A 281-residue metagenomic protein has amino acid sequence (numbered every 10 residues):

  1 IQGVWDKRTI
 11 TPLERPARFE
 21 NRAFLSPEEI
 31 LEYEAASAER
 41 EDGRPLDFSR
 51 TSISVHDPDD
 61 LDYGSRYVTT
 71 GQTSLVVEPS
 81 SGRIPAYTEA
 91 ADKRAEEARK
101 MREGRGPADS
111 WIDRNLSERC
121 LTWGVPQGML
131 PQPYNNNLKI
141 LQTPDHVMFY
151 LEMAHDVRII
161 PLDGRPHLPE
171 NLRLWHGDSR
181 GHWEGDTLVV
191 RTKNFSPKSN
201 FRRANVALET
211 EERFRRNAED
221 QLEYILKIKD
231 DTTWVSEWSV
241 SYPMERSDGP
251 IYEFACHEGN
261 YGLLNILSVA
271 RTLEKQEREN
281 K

Functional and structural regions predicted by a protein language model:
I1-K281: PEST-like low-complexity, intrinsically disordered acidic/proline/serine-rich tracts that flank trafficking/processing
